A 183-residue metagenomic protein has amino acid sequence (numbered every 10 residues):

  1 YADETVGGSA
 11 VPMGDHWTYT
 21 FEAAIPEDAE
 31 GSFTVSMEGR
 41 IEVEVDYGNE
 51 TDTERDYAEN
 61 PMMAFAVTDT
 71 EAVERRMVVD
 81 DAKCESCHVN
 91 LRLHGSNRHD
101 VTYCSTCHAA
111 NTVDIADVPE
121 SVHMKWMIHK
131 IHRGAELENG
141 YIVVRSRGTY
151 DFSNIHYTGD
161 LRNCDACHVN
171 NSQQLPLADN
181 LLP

Functional and structural regions predicted by a protein language model:
Y1-P183: Extended surface/linker regions that mediate inter-domain or inter-protein docking in multi-component redox
